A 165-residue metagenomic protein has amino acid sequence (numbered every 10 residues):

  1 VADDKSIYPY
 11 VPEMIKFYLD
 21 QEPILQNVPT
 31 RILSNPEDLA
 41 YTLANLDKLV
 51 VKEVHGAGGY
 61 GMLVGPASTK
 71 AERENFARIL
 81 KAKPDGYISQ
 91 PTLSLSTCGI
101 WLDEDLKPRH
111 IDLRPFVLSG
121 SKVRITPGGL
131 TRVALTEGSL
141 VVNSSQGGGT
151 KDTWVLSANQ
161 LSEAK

Functional and structural regions predicted by a protein language model:
V1-K165: Domain-scale recognition of functional cores that engage charged ligands
